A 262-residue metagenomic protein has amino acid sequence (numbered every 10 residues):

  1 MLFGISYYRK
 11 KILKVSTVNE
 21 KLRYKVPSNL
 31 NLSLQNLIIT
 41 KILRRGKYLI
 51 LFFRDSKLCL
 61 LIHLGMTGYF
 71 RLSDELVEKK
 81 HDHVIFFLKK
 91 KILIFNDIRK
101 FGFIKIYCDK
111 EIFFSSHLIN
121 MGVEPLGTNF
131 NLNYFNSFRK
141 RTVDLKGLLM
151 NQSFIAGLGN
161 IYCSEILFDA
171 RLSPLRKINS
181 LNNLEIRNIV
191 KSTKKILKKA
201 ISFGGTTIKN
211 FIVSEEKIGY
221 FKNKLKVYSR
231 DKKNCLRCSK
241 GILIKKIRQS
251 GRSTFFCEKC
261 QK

Functional and structural regions predicted by a protein language model:
M1-I104, V227-Y228, K233-R237, S250-K262: A cross-family signal for N-terminal binding/gating loops and helix N-caps that shape access to the active site
L13-S16, G147-S153, T206-I212: Short coil/turn segments at secondary-structure boundaries
F53-G157, Y162-D169, K177, L184: Phosphate/anion-contacting hairpin/loop surfaces
N136, S164, R171-L175, N234 (+1 more regions): A feature for loop-to-transmembrane-helix boundaries and adjacent hydrophobic helices in multi-pass integral membrane
S173-E185, S202-K209: Short conserved catalytic/interaction loops centered on acidic-Pro-aromatic/His motifs
E185-S202: Basic, amphipathic alpha-helical segments enriched in Lys/Arg and hydrophobic/aromatic residues
I201-K262: C-terminal accessory segment of soluble enzyme catalytic cores
